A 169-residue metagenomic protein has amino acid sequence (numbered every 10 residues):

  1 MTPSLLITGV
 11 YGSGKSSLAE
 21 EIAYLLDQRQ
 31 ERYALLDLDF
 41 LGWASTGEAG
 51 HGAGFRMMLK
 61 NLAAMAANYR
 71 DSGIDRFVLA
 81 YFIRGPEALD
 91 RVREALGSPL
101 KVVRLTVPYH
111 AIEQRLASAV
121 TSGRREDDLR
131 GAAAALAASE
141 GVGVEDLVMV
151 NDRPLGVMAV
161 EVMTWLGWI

Functional and structural regions predicted by a protein language model:
I7: Hydrophobic anchor at the beta1->P-loop junction of P-loop NTPases
V10: P-loop (Walker A) phosphate-binding loop of NTP-binding proteins
S13: ATP-binding Walker
S16: Walker A/P-loop
E20-A64: Conserved substrate/cofactor phosphate-moiety recognition/catalytic segment in nucleotide-dependent phosphotransferases
M57-L100: Glycine-rich phosphate-binding loop used to anchor ATP phosphates in small-molecule kinases, encompassing both
L96-L116, M149: Conserved phosphate-donor/acceptor-positioning beta-strand/loop module used by diverse small-molecule
T121-V162, W168-I169: Small-molecule kinase domains that catalyze NTP-dependent phosphoryl transfer to phosphate-bearing small molecules
